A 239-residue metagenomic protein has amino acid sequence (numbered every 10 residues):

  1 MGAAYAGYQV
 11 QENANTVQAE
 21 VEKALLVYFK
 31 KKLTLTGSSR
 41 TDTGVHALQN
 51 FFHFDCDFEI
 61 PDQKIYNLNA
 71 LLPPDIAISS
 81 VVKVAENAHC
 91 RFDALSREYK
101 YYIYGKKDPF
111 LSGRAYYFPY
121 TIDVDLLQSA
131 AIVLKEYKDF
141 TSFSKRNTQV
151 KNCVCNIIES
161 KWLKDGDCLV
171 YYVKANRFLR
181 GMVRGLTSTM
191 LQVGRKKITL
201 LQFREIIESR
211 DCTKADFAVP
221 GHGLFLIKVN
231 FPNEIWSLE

Functional and structural regions predicted by a protein language model:
G2-E239: Structured-RNA-binding interfaces characteristic of tRNA pseudouridine synthases
